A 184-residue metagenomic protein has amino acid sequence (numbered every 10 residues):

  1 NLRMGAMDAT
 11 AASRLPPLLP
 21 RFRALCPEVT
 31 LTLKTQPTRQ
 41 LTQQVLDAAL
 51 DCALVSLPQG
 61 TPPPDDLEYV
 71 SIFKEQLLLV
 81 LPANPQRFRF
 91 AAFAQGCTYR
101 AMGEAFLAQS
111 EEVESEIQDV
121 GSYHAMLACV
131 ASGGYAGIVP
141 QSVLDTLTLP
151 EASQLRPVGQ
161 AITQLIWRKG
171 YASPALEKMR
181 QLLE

Functional and structural regions predicted by a protein language model:
N1-G5, A53, A91-A92, G137 (+1 more regions): Short, well-ordered beta-strand segments
N1-G60: Central regulatory/effector-binding core of bacterial HTH transcription factors
G5, E75-A101: Short loop->beta-strand "edge-of-pocket" segments that line small-molecule binding or catalytic clefts across diverse
R14, N84-R87, S153-E184: A late-sequence structural motif
T30-Q36, E112-S122: Short beta-strand-to-loop elements that line the ligand-binding cleft of bilobed periplasmic-binding protein-like
L46-V55, L77, V130-G137: Alpha-to-beta junction loops
P62-S71, E75, A128-Y171: Beta-alpha-beta core module
R89-E111, S173-L176: Secondary-structure junction motif
